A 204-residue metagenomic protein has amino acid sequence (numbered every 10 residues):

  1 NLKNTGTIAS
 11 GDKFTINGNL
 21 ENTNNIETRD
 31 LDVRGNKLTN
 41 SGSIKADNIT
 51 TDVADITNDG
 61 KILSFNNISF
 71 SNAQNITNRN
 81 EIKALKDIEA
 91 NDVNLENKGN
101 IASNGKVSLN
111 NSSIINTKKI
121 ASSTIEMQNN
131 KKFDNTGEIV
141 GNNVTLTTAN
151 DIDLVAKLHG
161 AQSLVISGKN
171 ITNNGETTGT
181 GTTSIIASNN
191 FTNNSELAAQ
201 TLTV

Functional and structural regions predicted by a protein language model:
N1-N4, I8-A9, K13-T15, N19-V33 (+22 more regions): Extracellular beta-strand scaffolds
